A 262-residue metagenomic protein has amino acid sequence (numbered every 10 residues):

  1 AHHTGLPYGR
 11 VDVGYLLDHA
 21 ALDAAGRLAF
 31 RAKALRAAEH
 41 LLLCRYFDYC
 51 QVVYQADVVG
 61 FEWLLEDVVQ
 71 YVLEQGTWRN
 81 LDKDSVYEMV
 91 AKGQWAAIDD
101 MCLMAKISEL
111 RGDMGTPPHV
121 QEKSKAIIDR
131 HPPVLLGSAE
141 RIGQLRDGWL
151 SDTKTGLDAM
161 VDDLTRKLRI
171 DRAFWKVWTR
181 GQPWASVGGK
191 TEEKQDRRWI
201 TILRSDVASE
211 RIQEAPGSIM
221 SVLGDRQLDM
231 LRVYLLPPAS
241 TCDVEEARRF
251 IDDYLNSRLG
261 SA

Functional and structural regions predicted by a protein language model:
A1-A262: Histidine-centered, transition-metal-coordinating active-site segments
